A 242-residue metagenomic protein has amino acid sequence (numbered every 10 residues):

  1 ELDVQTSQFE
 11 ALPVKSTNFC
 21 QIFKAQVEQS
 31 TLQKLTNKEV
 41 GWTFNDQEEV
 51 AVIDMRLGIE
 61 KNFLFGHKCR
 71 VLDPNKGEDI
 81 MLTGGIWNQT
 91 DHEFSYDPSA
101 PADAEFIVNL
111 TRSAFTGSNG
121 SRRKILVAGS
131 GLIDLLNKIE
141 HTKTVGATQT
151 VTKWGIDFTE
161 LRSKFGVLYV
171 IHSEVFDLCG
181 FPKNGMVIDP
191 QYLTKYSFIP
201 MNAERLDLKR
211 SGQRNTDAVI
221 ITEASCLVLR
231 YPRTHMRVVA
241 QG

Functional and structural regions predicted by a protein language model:
E1-E160, V175, C179, K183 (+1 more regions): Flexible, glycine/threonine- and acidic-rich loop/arm segments that mediate assembly and lattice contacts in viral
R162, Y169-H172: Catalytic core segments in nucleotide and nucleic-acid processing enzymes
